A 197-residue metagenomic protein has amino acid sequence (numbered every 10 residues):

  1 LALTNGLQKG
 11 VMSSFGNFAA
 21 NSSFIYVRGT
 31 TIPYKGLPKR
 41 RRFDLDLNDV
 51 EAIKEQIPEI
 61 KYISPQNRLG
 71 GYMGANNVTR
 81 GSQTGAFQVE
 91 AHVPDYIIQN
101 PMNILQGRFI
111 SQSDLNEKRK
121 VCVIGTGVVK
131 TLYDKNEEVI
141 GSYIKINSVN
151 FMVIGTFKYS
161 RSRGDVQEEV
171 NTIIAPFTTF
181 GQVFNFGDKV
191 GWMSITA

Functional and structural regions predicted by a protein language model:
L1-G29: Alpha-helical transmembrane segments
N5, F43-L47: Conserved phosphate-coordination/catalytic loops
K9, N48-E55: Generic recognition of well-ordered alpha-helical segments within structured catalytic/regulatory domains
M12-S13, E51, T178: Active-site phosphate/pyrophosphate- and oxyanion-stabilizing loops and adjacent acidic/basic residues in soluble
R28-F43, E51, S64-D95, R108-C122 (+1 more regions): Short acidic/polar micro-motifs at solvent-exposed secondary-structure junctions
E55-Y62: Short secondary-structure junctions
F87-E90, P94-D114, K118-A197: Mid-to-C-terminal secondary-structure elements that act as membrane-proximal/extracytoplasmic interface segments
